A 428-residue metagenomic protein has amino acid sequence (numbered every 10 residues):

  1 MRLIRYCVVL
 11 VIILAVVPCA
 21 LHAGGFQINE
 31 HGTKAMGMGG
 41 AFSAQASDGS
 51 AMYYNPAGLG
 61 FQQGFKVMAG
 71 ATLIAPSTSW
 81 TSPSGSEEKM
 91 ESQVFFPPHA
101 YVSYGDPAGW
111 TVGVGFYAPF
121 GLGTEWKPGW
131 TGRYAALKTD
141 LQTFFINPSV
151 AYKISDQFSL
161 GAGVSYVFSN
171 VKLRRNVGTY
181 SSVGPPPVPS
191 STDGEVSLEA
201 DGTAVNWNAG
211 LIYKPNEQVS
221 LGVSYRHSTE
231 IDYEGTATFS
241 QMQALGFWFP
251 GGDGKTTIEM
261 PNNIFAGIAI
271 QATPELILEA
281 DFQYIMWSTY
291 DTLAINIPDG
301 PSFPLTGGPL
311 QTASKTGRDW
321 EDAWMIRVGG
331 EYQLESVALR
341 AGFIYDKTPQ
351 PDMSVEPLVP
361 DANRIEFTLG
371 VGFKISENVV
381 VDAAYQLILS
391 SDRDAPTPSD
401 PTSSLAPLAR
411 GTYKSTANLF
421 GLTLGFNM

Functional and structural regions predicted by a protein language model:
M1-V8: Bacterial N-terminal signal peptides that target proteins for export
V8-P18: Bacterial N-terminal signal peptides
H22-M36, G64, W80-E87, V94-M428: Outer-membrane beta-barrel porins/channels
G37-S43, K66-P76: Short strand-turn segments of transmembrane beta-barrel domains in outer membranes, especially the first one or two
A41-S43, S47-D48, E87-M90: Asp/Glu-centered strand-loop micro-motifs enriched in Gly/Pro and often flanked by an aromatic residue
S50-M52: Short gly/ser/thr-rich secondary-structure transition/capping motifs
G58-L59, L73-S77, A162: Short active-site-proximal "capping" loops at secondary-structure junctions
